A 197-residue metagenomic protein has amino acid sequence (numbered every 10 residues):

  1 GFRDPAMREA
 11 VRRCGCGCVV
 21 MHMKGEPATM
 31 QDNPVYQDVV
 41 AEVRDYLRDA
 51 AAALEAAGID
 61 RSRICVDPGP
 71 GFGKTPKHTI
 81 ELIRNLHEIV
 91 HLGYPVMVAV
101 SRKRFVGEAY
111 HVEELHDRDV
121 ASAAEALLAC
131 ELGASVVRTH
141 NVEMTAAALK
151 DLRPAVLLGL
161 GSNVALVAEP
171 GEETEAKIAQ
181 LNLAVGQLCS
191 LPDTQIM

Functional and structural regions predicted by a protein language model:
G1-A57, G73-R153: Active-site-adjacent loop and "lid" segments of alpha/beta metabolic enzymes
D60-R63: Short acidic capping loops at alpha-helix termini that bridge into adjacent secondary structure
P70-K74, L160-S162: Gly/Ser/Thr-rich helix-start
P154-M197: Core catalytic alpha/beta fold that binds nucleotide/phospho-ligands
